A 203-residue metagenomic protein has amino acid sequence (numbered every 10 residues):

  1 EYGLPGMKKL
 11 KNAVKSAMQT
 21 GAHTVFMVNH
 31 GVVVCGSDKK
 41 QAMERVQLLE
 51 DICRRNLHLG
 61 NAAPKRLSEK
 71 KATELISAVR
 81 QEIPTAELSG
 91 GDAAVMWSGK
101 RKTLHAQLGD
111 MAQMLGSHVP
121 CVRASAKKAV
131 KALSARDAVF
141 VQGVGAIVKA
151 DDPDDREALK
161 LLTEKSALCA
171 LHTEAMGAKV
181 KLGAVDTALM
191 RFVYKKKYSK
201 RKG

Functional and structural regions predicted by a protein language model:
E1-G203: Glycine-rich flexible loops
